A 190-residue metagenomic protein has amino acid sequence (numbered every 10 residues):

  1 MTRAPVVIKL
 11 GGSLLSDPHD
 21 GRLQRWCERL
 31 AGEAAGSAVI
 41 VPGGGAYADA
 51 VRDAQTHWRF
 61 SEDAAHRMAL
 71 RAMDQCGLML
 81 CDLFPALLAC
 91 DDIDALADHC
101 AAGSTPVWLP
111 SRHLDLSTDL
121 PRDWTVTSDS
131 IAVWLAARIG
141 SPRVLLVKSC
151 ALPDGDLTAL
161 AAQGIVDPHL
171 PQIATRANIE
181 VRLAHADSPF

Functional and structural regions predicted by a protein language model:
M1-P189: Nucleotide/pyrophosphate-binding catalytic subdomain
